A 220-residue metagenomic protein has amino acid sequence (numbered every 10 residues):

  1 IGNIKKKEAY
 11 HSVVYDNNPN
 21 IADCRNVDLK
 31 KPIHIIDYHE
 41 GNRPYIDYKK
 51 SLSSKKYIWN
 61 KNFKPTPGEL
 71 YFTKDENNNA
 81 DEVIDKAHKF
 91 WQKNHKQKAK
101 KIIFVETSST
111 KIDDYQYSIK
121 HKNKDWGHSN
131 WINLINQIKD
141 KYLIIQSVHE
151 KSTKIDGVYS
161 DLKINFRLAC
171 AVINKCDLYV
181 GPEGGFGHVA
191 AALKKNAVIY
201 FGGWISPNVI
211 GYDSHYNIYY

Functional and structural regions predicted by a protein language model:
I1-L52, L168-A171, F186-A192, W204: Active-site and donor-binding regions of nucleotide-sugar-utilizing enzymes
V14-N17, S54, N79, V83 (+2 more regions): Amphipathic alpha-helical segments that form well-ordered structural scaffolds and often line/cohere around active
Y15-R25, W59-N62, I135-I145: Structural alpha-beta junctions
V27-K30, Y38-I102: A nucleotide-sugar donor-handling region in carbohydrate enzymes
H34-D37, V105, G181: Redox-cofactor binding/interface segments in oxidoreductases and associated redox assembly factors
P65-D75, D113-K124: Surface-exposed cleft-lining segments at the edges of enzyme active sites
K98-K120: Conserved donor-binding/catalytic core segment of Leloir-type glycosyltransferases
Y115-P207, D213-I218: Donor-binding and catalytic core of enzymes assembling or modifying cell-surface/extracellular glycoconjugates
